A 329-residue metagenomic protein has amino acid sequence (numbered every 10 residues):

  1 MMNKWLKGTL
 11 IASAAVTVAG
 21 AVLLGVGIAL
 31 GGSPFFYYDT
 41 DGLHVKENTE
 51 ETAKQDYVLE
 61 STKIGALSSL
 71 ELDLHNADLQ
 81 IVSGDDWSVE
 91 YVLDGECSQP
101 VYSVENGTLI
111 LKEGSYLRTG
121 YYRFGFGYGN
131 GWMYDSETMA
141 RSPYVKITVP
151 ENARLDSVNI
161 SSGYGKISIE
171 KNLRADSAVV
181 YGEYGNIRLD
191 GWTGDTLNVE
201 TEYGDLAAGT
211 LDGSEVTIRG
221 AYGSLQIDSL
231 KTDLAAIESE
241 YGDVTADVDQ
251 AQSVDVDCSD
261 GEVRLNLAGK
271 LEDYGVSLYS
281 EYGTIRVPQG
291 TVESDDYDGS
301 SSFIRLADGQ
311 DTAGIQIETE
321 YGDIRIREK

Functional and structural regions predicted by a protein language model:
M1-A21: N-terminal Sec-pathway targeting helices
M1-K4, K63-Y91, D228-G261: Amphipathic repeat-derived elements
G20-I28: Short hydrophobic alpha-helical membrane-anchoring segments
G27-Y116, G120-Y122, S136-S161, K166-Y181 (+4 more regions): Short linear S-[DN]-x-LW-Φ motif typified by the pepsin-like aspartic protease active-site region
L117-T138, Q289-A307: Acidic/polar low-complexity surface segments
N130, N172-R174, K270, D308-G309: Intrinsically disordered, low-complexity coil segments
D190-W192, T196-L197, L206-K329: Short, surface-exposed interaction patches in beta-rich subdomains that mediate adhesion/assembly near membranes
